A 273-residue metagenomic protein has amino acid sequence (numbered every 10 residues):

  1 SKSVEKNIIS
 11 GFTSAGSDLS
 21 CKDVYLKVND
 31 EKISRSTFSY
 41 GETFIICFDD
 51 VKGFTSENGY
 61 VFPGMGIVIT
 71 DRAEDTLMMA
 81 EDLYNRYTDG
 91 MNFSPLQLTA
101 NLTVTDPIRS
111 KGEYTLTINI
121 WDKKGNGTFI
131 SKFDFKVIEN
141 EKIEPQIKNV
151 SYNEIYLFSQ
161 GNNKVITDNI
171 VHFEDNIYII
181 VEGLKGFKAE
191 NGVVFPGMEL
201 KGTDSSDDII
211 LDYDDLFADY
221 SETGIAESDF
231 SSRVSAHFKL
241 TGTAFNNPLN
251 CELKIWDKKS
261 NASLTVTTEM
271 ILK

Functional and structural regions predicted by a protein language model:
S3-E42, I138-N176: Short, compositionally biased P/S/T/A/G/V-rich stretches that sit at domain boundaries
K32-G64, I166-G197: Contiguous beta-strand segments within globular domains
G53-T55, T103-R109, K239-F245: Short, surface-exposed loop/turn segments at beta-strand-coil junctions that are enriched for proline with nearby
F54, R109-K111, W121-I130, W256-T265: Short acidic/polar inter-strand loop motif in beta-rich domains
F62-L77, F195-L211: Extended low-complexity, serine/threonine- and proline-enriched intrinsically disordered segments
E81-T105, D215-T241: A beta-strand/beta-hairpin structural motif
G112-N119, N247-W256: A short tyrosine-centered beta-strand micro-motif
T128-S151, A262-K273: Short beta-strand elements
